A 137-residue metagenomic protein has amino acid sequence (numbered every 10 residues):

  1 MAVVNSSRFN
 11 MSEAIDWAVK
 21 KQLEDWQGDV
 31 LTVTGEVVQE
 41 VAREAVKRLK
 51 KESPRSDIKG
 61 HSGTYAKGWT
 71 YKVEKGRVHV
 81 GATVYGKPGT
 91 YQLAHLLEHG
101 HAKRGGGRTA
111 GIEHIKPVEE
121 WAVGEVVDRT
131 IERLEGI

Functional and structural regions predicted by a protein language model:
M1-G81, Y85, E98-I137: Short, Lys/Arg-rich flexible segments
H95: Aromatic/pi-system hotspot detector in well-structured domains
